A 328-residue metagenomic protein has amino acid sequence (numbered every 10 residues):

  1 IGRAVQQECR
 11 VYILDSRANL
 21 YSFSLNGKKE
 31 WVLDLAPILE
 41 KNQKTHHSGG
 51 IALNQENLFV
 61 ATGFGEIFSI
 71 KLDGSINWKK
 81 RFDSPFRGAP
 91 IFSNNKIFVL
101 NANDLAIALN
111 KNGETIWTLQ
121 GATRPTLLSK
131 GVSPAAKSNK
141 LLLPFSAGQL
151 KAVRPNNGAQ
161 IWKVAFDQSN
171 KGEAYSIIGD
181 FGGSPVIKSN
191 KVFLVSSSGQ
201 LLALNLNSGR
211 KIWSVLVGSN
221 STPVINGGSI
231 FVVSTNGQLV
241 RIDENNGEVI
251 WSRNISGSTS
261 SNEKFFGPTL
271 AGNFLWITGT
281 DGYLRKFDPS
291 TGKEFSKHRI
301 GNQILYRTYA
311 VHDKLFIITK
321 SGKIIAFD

Functional and structural regions predicted by a protein language model:
I1-R17: Beta-strand-rich domains and repeat architectures in extracellular enzymes and scaffolds, especially beta-propellers
I1-V5, E30-A52, I76-F92, T115-S138 (+4 more regions): Extracytoplasmic beta-rich repeat domains
R10-I13, Y21, N57-V60, I97-V99 (+7 more regions): Conserved beta-propeller blade signature
D15-S16, T62-G63, N101-A102, F145-S146 (+4 more regions): Structural signature of WD-repeat beta-propellers
S24-K28, K71-S75, N110-E114, P155-G158 (+3 more regions): Short loop/turn segments that connect beta-strands within beta-propeller blades
S229-R241, E248, S252-K286: Loop/turn-rich, solvent-exposed surfaces of beta-rich toroidal or solenoidal domains
F274, G279-G322, D328: C-terminal closing repeat unit and adjoining cap/tail of repeat-based domains
